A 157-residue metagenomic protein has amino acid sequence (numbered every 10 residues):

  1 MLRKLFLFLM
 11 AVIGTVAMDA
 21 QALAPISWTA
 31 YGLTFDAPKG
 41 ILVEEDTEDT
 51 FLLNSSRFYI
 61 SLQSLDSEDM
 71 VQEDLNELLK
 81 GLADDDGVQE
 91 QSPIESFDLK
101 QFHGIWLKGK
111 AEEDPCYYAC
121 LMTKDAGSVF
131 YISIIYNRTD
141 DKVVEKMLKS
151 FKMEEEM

Functional and structural regions predicted by a protein language model:
K4-G14: Sec-dependent N-terminal signal peptides
V16-A22: Sec/Tat signal peptide C-region and signal peptidase I cleavage site
Q21, G32, P38-L42, A83 (+1 more regions): Surface-exposed amphipathic alpha-helical segments
A22-I26, D49-T50, L99-K108: Short, hydrophobic/aromatic-rich segments at coil-to-beta transitions
Y31-N76, K110, D114: Secretory pathway targeting signatures of secreted, lumenal, and periplasmic proteins
D46-E48, E113-C120, Y131, V143-K146: Short, surface-exposed coil-to-beta transition loops
L62-Q63, G127-Y136: Short, well-ordered beta-strand elements
L79-A126: Signature of long, low-cysteine stretches enriched in small and polar/charged residues
